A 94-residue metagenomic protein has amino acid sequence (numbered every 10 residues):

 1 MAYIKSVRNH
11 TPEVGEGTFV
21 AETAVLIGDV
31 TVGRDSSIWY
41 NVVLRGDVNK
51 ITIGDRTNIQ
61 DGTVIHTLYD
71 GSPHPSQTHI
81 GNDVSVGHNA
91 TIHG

Functional and structural regions predicted by a protein language model:
M1-G17: Terminal amphipathic alpha-helical/low-complexity segments used for targeting or macromolecular assembly
M1-Y3, Y69-S76: Acidic/polar low-complexity surface segments
E16, A21-E22, I27-G28, G33-R34 (+8 more regions): Left-handed beta-helix
K50: A short beta-loop-beta micro-motif enriched in histidine and acidic residues
